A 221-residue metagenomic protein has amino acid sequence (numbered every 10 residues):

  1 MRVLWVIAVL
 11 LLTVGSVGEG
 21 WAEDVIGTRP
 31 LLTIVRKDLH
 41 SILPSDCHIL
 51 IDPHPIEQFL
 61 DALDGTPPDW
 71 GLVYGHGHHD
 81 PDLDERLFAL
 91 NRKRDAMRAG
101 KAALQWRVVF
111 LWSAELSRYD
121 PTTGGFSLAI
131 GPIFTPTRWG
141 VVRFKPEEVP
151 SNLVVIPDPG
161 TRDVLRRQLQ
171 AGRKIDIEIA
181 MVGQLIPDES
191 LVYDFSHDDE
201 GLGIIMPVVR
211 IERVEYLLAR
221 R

Functional and structural regions predicted by a protein language model:
M1-L4: Positively charged n-region of N-terminal signal peptides that target proteins for export
V6-G15: Bacterial N-terminal signal peptides
W21-R221: OB-fold and OB-like single-stranded nucleic-acid-recognition modules and their adjacent interaction interfaces
